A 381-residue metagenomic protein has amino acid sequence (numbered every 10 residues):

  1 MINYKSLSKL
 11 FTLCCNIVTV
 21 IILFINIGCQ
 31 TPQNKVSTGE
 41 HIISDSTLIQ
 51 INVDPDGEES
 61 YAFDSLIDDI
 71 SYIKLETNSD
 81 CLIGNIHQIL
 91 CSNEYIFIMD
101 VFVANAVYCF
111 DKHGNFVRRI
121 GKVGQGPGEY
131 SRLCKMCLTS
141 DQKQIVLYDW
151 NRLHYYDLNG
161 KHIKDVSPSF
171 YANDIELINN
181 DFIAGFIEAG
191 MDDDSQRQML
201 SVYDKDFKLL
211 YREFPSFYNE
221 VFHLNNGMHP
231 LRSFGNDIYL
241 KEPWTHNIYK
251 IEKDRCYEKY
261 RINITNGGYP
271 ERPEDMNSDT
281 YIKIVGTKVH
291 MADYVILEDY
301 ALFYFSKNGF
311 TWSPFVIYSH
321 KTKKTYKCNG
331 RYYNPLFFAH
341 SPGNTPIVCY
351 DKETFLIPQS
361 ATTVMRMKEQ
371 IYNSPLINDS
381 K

Functional and structural regions predicted by a protein language model:
I25-G28: C-terminal motif of bacterial Sec signal peptides marking the signal peptidase cleavage site
N34-K74: Blade/loop signatures of beta-propeller domains
Q50, Y95-V101, K143-D149, D181-D192 (+3 more regions): Short beta-strand elements that form the blades of beta-propeller/WD-repeat-like and other beta-sheet-rich scaffold
E76-I86, A106-Y108, N115-Q142: Blade-loop segments of beta-propeller domains
S79, G121-E129, S167-N173, S216-V221 (+2 more regions): Short coil/turn segments at the loop-to-beta-strand junctions that recur within blades of beta-propeller repeat folds
I86-Q88, S131-M136, F170-I178, V221-H229 (+2 more regions): Repeated scaffold domains used in trafficking and secretory/extracellular systems, primarily beta-propellers
S131-C134, Y148-Q198, R212-E220: Asp-box/WD-like beta-propeller blade repeats and closely related beta-sheet repeat scaffolds
K259-K283, K321-D351: Conserved blade-ending motifs and adjacent loop-strand segments that build the rim/top face of beta-propeller domains
